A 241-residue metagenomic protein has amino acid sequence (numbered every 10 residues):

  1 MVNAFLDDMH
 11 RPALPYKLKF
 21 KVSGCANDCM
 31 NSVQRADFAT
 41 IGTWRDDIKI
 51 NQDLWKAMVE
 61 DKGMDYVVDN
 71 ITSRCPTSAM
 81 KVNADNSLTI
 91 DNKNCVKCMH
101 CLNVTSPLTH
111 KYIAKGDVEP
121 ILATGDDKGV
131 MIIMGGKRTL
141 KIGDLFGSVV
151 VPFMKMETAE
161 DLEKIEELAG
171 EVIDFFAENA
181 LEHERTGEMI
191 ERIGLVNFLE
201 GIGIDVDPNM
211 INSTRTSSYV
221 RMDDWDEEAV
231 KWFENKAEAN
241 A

Functional and structural regions predicted by a protein language model:
M1-D69, R74, N83, T89 (+5 more regions): Small-residue-enriched alpha-helical segments and adjacent helix-cap loops that form tight helix-helix packing
M1-F5, V67, I71, K97 (+5 more regions): General structural feature for long, well-ordered alpha-helical segments within catalytic domains of soluble enzymes
H10-L14, S73-P76, M80, H100-S106 (+3 more regions): Generic secondary-structure signature for well-ordered alpha-helical cores
L14-L18, N83, E178-R192, N209-V220: Flexible, glycine/charged-enriched surface loops at secondary-structure junctions
N31-R35, K97-H100, I190-N209: Short glycine/threonine-rich loop-to-helix capping motif typified by GTGT followed within a few residues by an Asp-Pro
M80-N86, H110-G116: Inter-heme linker and motif-flanking segments adjacent to c-type heme-binding CXXCH motifs in c-type cytochromes
D127-K128, G136-A180: A hydrophobic, small-residue-rich beta->alpha segment in the mid-to-C-terminal subdomain of diverse proteins
L199-A241: Long C-terminal interaction/binding lobes of large macromolecular proteins
